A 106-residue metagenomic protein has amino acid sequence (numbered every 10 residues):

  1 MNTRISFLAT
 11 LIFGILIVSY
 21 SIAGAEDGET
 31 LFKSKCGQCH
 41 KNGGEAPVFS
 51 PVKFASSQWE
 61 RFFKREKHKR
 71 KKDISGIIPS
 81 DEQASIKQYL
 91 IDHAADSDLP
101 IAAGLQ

Functional and structural regions predicted by a protein language model:
M1-A9: Bacterial N-terminal signal peptides that target proteins for export
G14-L31: Electrostatic cytochrome c docking/interface patches
K33, E60-F63, K87, I91: Non-transmembrane alpha-helical segments in soluble domains of secreted/periplasmic/extracellular proteins
K33-G43, I86: The canonical Cys-X-X-Cys-His
E45-V48, S97-L99: Inter-heme linker and motif-flanking segments adjacent to c-type heme-binding CXXCH motifs in c-type cytochromes
A46-D81: N-terminal, post-signal-peptide region of Sec/Tat-exported proteins
G76-Q106: C-terminal capping alpha-helices of c-type cytochrome domains
